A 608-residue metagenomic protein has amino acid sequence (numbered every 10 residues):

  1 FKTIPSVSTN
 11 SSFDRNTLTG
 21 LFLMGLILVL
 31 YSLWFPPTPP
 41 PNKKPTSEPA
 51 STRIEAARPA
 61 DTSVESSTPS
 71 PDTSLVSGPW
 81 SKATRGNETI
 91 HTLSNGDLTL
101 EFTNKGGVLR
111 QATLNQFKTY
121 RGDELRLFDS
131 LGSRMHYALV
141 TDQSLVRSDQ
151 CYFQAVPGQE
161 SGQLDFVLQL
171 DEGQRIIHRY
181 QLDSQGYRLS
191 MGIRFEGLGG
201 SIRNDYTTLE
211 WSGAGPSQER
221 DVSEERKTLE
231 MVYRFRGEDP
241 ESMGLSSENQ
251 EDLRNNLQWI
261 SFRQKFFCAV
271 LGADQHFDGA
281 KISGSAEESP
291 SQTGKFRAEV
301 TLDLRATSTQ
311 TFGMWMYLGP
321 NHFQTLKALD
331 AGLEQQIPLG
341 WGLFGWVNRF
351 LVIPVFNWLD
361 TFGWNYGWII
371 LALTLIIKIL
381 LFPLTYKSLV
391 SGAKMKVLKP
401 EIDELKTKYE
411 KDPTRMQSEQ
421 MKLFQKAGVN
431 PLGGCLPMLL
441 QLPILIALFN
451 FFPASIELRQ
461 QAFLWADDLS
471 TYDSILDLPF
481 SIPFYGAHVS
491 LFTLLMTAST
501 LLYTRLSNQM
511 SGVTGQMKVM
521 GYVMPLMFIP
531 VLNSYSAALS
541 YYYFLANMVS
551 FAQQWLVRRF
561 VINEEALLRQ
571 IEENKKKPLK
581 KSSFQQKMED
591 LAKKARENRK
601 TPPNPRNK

Functional and structural regions predicted by a protein language model:
F1-A50, F102, I193-E196, W211-R226 (+5 more regions): Helix-loop-helix
S11, R15-T17, K43, T62 (+5 more regions): Short linear motifs in intrinsically disordered/low-complexity regions
S11, T17, S74-S77, A83-G86 (+11 more regions): Short secondary-structure boundary micro-motifs
M24, F35-R121, F166, P578-P603 (+1 more regions): Juxtamembrane extramembrane loops of integral membrane proteins
R85-Q335: Soluble non-transmembrane domains of integral membrane proteins
